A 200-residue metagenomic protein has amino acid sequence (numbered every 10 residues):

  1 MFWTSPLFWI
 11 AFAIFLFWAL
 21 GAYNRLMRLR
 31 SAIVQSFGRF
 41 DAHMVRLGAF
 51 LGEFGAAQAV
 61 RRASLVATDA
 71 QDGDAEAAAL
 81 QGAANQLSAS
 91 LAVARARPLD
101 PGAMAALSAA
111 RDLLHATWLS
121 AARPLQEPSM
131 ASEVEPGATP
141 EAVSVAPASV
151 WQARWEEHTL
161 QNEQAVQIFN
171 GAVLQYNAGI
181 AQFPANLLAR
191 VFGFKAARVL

Functional and structural regions predicted by a protein language model:
F2-L200: A helix-centric hydrophobic-segment signal that preferentially recognizes long, alpha-helical stretches used
